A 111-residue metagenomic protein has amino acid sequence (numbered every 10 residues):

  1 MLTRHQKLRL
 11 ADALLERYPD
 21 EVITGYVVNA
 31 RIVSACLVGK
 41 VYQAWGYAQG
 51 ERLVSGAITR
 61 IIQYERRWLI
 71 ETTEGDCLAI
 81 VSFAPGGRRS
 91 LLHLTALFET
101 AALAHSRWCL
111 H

Functional and structural regions predicted by a protein language model:
M1-T59, F98-H111: N-terminal non-globular leader segments, chiefly Sec-dependent signal peptides
R60-L110: Short, compact, well-ordered microdomains
